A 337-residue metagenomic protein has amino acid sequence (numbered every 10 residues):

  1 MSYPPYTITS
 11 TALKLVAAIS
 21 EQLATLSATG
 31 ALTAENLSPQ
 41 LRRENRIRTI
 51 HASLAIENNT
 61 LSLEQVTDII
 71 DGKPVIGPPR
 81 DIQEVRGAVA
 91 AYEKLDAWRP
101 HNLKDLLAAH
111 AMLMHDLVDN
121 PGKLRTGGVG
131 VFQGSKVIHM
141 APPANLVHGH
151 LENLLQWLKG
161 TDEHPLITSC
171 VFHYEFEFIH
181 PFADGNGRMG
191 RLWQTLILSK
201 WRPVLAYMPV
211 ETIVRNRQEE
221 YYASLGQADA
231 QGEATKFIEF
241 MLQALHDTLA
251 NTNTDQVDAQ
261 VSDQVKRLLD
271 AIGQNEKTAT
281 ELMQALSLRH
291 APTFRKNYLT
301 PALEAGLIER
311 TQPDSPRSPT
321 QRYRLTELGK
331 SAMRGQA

Functional and structural regions predicted by a protein language model:
M1-A337: FIC/Doc superfamily catalytic core
